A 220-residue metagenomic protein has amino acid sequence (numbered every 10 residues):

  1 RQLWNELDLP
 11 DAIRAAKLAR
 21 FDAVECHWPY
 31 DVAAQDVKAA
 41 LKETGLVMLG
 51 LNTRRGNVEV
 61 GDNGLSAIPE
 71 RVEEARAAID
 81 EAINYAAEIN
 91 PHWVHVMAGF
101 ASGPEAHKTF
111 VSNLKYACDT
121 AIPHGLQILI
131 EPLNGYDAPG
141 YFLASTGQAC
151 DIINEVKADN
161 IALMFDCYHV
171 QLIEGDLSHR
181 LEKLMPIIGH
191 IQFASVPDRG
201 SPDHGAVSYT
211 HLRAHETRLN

Functional and structural regions predicted by a protein language model:
R1-A87, C150, N154, A158 (+5 more regions): N-terminal pre-domain/capping segments
Q2-W4, Y30, R54-N57, A98-S102 (+3 more regions): Active-site-proximal loop/turn and secondary-structure-junction residues that shape catalytic pockets, frequently
L41, A121-I122, T217: A short helix-and-adjacent loop within the catalytic ATP-binding
L65-A162, L172: Active-site acidic/histidine proton-transfer and metal-coordination neighborhood in alpha/beta enzyme cores
A149, S208-Y209: Glycine-rich S-adenosyl-L-methionine
E174-L181, S201-S208: Histidine/acidic-residue-rich catalytic or RNA/ligand-binding cores of hydrolases and nuclease-related proteins
T210-T217: Conserved small/polar residues in nucleotide/adenosyl-binding loops
